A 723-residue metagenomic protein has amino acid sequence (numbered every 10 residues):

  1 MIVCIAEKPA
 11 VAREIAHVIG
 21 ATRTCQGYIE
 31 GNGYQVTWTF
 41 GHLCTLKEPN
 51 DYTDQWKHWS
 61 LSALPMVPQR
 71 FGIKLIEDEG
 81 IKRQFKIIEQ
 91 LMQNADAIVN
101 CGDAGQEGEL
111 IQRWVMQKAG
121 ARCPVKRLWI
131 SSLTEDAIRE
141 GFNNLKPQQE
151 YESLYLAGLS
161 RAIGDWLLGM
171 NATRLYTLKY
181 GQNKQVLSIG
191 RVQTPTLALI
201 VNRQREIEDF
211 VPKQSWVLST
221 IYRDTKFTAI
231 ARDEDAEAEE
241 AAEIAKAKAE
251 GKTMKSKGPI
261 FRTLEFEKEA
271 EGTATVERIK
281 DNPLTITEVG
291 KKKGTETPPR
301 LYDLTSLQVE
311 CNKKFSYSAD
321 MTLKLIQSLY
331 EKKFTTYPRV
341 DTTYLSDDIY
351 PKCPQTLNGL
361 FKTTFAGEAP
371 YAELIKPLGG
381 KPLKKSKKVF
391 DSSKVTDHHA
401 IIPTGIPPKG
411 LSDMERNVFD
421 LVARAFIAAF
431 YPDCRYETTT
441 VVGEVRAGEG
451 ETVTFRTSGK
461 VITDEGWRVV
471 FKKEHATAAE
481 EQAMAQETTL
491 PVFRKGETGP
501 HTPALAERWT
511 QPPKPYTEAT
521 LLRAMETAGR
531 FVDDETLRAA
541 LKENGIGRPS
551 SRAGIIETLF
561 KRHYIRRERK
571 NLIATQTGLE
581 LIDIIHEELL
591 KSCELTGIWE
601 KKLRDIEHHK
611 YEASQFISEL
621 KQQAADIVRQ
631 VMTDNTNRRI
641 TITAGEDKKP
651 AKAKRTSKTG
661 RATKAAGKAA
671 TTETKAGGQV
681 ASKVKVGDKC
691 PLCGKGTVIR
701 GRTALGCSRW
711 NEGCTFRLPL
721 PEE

Functional and structural regions predicted by a protein language model:
M1, Q69-K74, Y176-S188, E288-T297 (+5 more regions): Short hinge/gating elements
M1-W166, M170, D235-E237, F266 (+3 more regions): Intrinsically disordered, low-complexity regulatory segments
I2-V3, C25, K118, I207-D209 (+4 more regions): Basic, low-complexity terminal or inter-domain segments flanking catalytic cores
G72-I98, L199-I200, E310-C311, L421-I427 (+1 more regions): Phosphate-interacting basic helix/loop segments used at nucleotide- and nucleic-acid interfaces
Q93, E135-Y222, K291-T295: C-terminal or mid-to-C-terminal helical accessory/interaction module adjacent to the motor/catalytic core
K179, N183-K184, I200-E267, K314: C-terminal helical "lid" subdomain and adjoining coupling/linker elements of P-loop NTPases
M254-R300: Metal- or metallocofactor-binding catalytic centers and their adjacent structured scaffolds across diverse enzyme
